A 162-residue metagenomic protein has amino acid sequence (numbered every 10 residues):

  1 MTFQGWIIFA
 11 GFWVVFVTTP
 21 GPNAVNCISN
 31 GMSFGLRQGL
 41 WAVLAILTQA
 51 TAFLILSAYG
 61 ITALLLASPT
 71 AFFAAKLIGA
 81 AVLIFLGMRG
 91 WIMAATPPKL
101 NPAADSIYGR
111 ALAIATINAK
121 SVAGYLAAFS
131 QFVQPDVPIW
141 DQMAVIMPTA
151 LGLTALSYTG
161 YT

Functional and structural regions predicted by a protein language model:
F3-F72, A127-I146: Juxtamembrane transmembrane-helix termini in multi-pass membrane transport proteins
I7-F12, A81-I84, G109-A113, T149-A150: Short alpha-helical transmembrane interface motifs in multi-pass membrane proteins
F16, I114, L153-T154: Hydrophobic transmembrane alpha-helices of secondary-active solute transporters
T18, P22, K120, A155-T159: Hydrophobic transmembrane alpha-helices of Major Facilitator Superfamily
L47, T51-I55, A123, L151 (+2 more regions): Hydrophobic/small/kink-forming positions within alpha-helical transmembrane segments of polytopic membrane proteins
L66-A95, L151-Y161: Selective transmembrane alpha-helices of multi-pass membrane proteins
F72-A74, F85-L126: Alpha-helical multi-pass membrane helix bundles of inner-membrane/thylakoid proteins, especially permease cores
